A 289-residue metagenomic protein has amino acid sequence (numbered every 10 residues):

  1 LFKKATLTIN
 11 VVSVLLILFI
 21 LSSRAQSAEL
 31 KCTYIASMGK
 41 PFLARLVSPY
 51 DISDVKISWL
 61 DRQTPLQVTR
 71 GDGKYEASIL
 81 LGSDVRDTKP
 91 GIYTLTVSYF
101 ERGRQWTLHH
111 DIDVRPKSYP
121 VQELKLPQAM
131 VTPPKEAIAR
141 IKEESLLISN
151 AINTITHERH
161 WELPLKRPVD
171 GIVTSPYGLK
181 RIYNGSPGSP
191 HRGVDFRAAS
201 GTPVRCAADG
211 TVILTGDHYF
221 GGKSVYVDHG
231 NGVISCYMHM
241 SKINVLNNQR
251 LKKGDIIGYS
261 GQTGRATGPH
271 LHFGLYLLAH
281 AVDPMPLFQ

Functional and structural regions predicted by a protein language model:
L1-V12: Bacterial N-terminal signal peptides that target proteins for export
N10-I20: Bacterial N-terminal signal peptides
Q26-S118: Cationic-aromatic interfacial patches
L108-G221: Surface-exposed, glycine-biased beta-strand/turn segments
R192, A207-S241, P269-L271: Zn2+-dependent peptidoglycan hydrolase active-site motif and core
P203-I213, N244-S260: Short, well-structured beta-strand-loop connectors
K223-D228, V233, Q249-Q289: Conserved, short, structured surface segments that act as functional micro-motifs
